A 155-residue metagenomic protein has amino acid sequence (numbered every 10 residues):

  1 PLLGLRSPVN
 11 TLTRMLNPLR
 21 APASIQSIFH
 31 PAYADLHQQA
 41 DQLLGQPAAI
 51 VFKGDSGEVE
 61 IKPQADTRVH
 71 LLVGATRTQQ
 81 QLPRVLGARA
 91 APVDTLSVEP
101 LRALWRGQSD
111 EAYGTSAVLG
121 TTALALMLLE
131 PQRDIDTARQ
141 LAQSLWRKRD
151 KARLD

Functional and structural regions predicted by a protein language model:
P1-D155: Glycine-rich anion-binding loops and their surrounding alpha/beta cores
